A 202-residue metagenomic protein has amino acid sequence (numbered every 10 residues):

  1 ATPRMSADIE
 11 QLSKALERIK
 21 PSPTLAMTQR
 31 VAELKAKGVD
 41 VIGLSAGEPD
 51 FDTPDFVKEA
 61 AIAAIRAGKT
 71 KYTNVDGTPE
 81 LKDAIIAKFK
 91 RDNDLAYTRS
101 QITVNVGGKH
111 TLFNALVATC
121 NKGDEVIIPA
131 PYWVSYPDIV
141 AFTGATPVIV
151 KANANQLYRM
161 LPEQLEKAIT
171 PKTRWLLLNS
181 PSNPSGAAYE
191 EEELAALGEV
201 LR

Functional and structural regions predicted by a protein language model:
A1-R4: Short, Lys/Arg-enriched N-terminal segments with co-localized hydrophobic residues within the first ~10-30 amino acids
S6-G107, N114: N-terminal small-domain helix-loop-helix segment of the aminotransferase-like
D40, D124-E125, T146, K172-W175: Structural signature of beta-strand start/N-cap positions in the alpha/beta core of ABC transporter nucleotide-binding
A96-I102, K122-E125, K172: Short acidic capping loops at alpha-helix termini that bridge into adjacent secondary structure
A118-V140: Conserved PLP-anchoring active-site segment centered on the Schiff-base-forming lysine
F142-V148: A short helix-loop-beta submotif of the ANL/AMP-binding
V148, A152-R202: Active-site phosphate-binding strand-loop segment of PLP-dependent enzymes
